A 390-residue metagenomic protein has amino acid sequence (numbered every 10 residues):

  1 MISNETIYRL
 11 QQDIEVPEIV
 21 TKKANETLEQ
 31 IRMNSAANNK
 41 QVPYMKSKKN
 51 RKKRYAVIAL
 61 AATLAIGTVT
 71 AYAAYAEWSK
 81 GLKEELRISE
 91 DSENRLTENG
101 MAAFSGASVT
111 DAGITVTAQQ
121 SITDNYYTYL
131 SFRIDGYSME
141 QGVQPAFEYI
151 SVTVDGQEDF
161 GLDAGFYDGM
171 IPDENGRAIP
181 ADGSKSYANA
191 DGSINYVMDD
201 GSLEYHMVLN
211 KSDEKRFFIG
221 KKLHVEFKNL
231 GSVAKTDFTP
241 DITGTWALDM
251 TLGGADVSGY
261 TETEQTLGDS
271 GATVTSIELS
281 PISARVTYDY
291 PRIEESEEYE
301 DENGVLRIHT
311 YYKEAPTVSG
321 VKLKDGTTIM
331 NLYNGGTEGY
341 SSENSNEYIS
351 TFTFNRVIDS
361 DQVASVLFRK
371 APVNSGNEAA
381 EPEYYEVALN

Functional and structural regions predicted by a protein language model:
M1-N50: Disordered, charged N-terminal biogenesis/targeting segments of membrane/secreted proteins
T6-Q12, A24, L28, R32 (+1 more regions): Alpha-helical, hydrophobic structural elements that either
M45-A76: Internal signal-anchor transmembrane helix that establishes type II topology
